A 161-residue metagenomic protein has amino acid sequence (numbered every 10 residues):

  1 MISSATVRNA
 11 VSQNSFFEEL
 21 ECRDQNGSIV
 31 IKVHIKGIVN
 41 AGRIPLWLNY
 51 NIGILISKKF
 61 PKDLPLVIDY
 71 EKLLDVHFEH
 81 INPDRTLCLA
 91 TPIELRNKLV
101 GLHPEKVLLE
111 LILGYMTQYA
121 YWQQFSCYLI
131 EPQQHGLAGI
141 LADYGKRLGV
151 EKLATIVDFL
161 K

Functional and structural regions predicted by a protein language model:
M1-S28: Charge-rich, low-complexity N-terminal segments
R8-N9, G42, V107, G136: Alpha-helical protein-protein interaction elements
E18-E94, V100-P104: Compact alpha/beta protein-protein interaction domains typified by the UBC
L64-K161: Domain-scale recognition of soluble eukaryotic interaction modules
